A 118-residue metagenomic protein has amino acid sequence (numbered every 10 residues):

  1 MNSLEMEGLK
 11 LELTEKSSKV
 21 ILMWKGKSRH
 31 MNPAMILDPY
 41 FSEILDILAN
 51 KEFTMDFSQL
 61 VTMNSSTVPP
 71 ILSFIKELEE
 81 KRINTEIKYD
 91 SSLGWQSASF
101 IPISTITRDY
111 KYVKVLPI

Functional and structural regions predicted by a protein language model:
M1-V61, S73-I118: STAS-like cytosolic regulatory interaction modules
N64: Short conserved active-site loop signatures built around small residues
